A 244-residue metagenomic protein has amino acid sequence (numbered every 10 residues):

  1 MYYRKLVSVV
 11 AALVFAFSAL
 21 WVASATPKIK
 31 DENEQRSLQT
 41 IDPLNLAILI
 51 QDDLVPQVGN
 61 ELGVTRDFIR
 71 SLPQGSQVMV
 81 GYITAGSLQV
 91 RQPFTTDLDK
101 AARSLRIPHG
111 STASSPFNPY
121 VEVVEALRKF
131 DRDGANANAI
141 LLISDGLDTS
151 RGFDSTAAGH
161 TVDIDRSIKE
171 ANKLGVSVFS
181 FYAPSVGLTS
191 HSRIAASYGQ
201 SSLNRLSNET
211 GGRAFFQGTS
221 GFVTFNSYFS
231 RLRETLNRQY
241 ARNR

Functional and structural regions predicted by a protein language model:
M1-A11: Bacterial N-terminal signal peptides that target proteins for export
V10-A19: Bacterial N-terminal signal peptides
A23-R244: Scaffold/interface architecture of coatomer-like assemblies
